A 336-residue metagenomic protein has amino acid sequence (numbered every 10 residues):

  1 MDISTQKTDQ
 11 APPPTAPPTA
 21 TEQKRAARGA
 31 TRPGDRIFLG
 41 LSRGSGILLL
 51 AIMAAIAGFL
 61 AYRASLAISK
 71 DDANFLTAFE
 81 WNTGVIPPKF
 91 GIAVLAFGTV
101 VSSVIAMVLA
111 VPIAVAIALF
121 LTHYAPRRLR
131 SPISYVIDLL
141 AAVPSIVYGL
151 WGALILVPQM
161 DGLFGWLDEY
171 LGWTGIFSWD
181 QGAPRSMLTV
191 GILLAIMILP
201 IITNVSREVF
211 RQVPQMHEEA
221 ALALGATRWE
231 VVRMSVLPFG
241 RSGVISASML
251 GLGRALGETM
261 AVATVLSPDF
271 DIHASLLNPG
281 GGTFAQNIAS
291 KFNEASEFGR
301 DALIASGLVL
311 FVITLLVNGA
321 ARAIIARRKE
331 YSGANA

Functional and structural regions predicted by a protein language model:
M1-G46, A321-A336: Transmembrane alpha-helical segments of polytopic membrane transport and secretion proteins
Q23-L41, L60-A106, P126-R127, D180 (+1 more regions): Periplasmic/extracellular loop-to-transmembrane helix junction in inner-membrane transport proteins
K70-A93, Y148-I196, L276-N278: Membrane-interfacial helix termini and adjacent extracytoplasmic/periplasmic loops of multi-pass transporters
F97, V101-L109, I113, I117 (+3 more regions): Hydrophobic alpha-helical transmembrane segments of multipass integral membrane proteins, especially permease/channel
A106-I137, A321-E330: Transmembrane-helix boundary motif in ABC transporter permease subunits
V136-L139, V143, I202-V209, V213 (+2 more regions): Transmembrane alpha-helices
R207-R211, Q215, L222, S290-A336: C-terminal transmembrane helix and the adjacent membrane-cytosol boundary/short C-terminal tail of inner/organellar
L252-E297: Glycine-rich helix-loop "coupling/hinge" segments at transmembrane-helix boundaries in multipass transporters
